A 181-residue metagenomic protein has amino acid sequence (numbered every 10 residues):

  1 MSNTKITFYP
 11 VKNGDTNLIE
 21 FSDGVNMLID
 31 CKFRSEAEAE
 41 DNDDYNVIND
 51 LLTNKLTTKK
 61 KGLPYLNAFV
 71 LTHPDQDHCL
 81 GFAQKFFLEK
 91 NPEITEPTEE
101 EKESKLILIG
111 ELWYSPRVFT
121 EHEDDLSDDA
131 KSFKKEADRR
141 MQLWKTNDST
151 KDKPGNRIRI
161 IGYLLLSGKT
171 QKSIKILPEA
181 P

Functional and structural regions predicted by a protein language model:
S2-P64: Conserved beta-strand hairpin/beta-sheet module of binuclear metal-dependent hydrolase folds, prominently
S2-T4, K61, L80-P181: Flexible, acidic/histidine-containing loops and adjacent segments that form or flank the divalent-metal
D15, D23, D30, D41-D44 (+6 more regions): Acidic-enriched, low-complexity/disordered segments with a strong bias for Aspartate over Glutamate
N26-D30, N67-L71, E111-S115: Structural recognition of the beta-strand scaffold that forms the well-ordered cores of secreted hydrolase catalytic
F33-E36, P74-H78, V118-E121: Solvent-exposed loop/turn segments at secondary-structure junctions within structured extracellular/periplasmic domains
E38, A68-T72, K102: Short, charged/polar micro-motifs that form catalytic or ligand-binding hotspots
L66-D77, K90: Metallo-beta-lactamase
